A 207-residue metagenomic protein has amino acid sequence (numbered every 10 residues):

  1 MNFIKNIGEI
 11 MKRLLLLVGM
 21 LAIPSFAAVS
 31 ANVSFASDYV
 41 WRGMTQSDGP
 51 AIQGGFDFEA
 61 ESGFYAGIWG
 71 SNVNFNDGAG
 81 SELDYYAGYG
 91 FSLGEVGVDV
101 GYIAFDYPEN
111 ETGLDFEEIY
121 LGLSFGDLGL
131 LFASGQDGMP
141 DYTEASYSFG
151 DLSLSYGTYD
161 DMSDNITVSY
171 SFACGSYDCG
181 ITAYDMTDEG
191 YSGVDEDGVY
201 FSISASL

Functional and structural regions predicted by a protein language model:
N2-G8, K12-V18, P24-L207: Outer-membrane beta-barrel proteins
